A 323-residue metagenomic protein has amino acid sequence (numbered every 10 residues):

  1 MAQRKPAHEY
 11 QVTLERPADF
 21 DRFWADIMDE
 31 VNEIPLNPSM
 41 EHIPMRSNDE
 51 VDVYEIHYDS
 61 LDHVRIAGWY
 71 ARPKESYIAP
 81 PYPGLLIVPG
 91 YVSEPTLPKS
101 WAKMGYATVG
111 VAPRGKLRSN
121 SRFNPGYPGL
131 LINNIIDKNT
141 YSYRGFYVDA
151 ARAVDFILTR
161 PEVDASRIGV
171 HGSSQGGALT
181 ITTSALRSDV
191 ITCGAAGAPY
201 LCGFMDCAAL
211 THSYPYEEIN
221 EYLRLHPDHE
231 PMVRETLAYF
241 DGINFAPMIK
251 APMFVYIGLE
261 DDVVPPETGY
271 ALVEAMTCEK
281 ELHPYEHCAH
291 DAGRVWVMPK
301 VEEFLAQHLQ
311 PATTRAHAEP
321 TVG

Functional and structural regions predicted by a protein language model:
M1-V51, T314-G323: N-terminal targeting or regulatory segments adjacent to alpha/beta-hydrolase or S9 domains
E30-A79: N-terminal cap/lid segment of alpha/beta-hydrolase-fold proteins
T96-V148, D206, S213: Cap/lid segment of the alpha/beta-hydrolase catalytic domain
L131-S174: Gly/Ser-rich "nucleophile elbow"/oxyanion-hole loop immediately N-terminal to the catalytic nucleophile in hydrolases
I181-H229, P284: Hydrolase active-site cap/lid region
M248-I249, V255-I257, D261: Short beta-strand/loop motif that positions the catalytic acidic residue of the alpha/beta-hydrolase fold
L259-V264, D291: Acidic catalytic loop of the alpha/beta-hydrolase fold
Y270-G323: C-terminal catalytic histidine-bearing segment of alpha/beta-hydrolase fold enzymes
